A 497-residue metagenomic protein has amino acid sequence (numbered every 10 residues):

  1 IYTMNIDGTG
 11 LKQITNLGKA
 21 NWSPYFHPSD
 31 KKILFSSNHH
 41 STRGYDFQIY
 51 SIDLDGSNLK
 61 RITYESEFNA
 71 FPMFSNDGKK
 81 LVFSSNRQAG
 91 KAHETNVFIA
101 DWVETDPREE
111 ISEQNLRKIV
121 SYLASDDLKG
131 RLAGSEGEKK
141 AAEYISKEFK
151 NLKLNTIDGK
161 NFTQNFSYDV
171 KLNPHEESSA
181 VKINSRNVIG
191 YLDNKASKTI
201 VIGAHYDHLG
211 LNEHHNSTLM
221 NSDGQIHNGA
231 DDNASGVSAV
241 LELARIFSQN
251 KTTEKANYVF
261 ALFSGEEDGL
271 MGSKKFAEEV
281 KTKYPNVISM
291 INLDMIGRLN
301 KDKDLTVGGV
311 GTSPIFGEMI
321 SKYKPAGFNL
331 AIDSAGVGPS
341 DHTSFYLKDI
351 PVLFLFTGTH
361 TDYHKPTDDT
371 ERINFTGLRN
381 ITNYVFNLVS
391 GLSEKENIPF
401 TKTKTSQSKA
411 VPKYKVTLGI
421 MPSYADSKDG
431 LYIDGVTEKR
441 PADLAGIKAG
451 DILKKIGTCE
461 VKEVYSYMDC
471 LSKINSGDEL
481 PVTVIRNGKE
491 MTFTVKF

Functional and structural regions predicted by a protein language model:
I1-P107: Sequence signature of WD/YWTD-type beta-propeller architectures
D106-E110, D126-E136, H175-S179, S222-N233 (+5 more regions): Second-shell loop/turn segments in exported
I111-K140, L152, T156-D158, S289 (+3 more regions): N-terminal capping segment at the start of a domain
R131-L192: A non-catalytic alpha/beta surface segment that caps or lines the substrate-entry region of metallo-dependent hydrolase
G190, I202-G203, D207-H208, E213-L270 (+1 more regions): Alpha-helical metal-binding/catalytic segments enriched in His/Glu/Asp
K195-S197, F263-T357, N374: Metal-dependent peptidase/peptidase-like ectodomains
T361-S406: His/Asp/Glu-rich mid-to-C-terminal helical/loop segments that flank catalytic regions of hydrolases
K395-F497: C-terminal recognition in membrane/secretory proteostasis and scaffolding
